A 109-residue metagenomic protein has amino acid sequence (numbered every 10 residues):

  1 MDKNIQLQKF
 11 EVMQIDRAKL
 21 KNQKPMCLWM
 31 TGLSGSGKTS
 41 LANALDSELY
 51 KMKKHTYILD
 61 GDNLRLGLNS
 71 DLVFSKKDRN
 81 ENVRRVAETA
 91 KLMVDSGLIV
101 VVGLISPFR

Functional and structural regions predicted by a protein language model:
M1-V102, P107-R109: Glycine-rich phosphate-binding loop of ATP-dependent small-molecule kinases
